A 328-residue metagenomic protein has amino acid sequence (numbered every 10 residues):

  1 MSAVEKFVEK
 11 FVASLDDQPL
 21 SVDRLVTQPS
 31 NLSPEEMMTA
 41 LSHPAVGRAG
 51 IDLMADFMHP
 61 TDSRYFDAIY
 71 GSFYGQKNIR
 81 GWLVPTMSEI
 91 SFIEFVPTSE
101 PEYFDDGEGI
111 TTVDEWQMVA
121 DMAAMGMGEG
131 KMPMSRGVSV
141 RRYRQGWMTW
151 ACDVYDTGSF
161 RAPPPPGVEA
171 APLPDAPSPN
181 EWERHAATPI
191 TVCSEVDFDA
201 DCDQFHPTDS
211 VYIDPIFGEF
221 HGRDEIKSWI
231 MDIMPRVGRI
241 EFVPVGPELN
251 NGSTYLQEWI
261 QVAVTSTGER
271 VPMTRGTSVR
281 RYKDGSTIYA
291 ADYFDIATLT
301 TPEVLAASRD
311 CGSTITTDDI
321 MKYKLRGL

Functional and structural regions predicted by a protein language model:
M1-L328: C-terminal and inter-domain tail/linker signature
